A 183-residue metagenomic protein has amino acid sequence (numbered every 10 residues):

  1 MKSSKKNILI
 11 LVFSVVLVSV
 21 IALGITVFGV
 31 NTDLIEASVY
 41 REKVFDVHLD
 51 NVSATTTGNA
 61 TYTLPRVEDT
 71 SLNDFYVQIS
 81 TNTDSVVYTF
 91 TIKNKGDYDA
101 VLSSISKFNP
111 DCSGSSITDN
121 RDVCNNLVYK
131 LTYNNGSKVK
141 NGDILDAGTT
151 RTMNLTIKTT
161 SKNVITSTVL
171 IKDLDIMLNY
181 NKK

Functional and structural regions predicted by a protein language model:
K2-F75, K183: Short, polar/proline-rich extracytoplasmic segments that appear immediately after membrane translocation
V27, D99, L131-N135, T159: Exported/extracytosolic protein signature
F28-T32, F108-S113, M177-K183: Enriched for extracellular/lumenal, surface-exposed ectodomains of secreted and cell-surface proteins
K43-V47, Y88, Y98-S103, N125-L127: Short beta-strand/loop motifs in extracellular/secreted proteins, especially within beta-sandwich accessory domains
N73-I79, V139-L145: Beta-strand-rich interaction surfaces with strong enrichment in secreted/lumenal proteins
S80-S106, I144-K183: C-terminal, structured domain-capping segment
D97-V123: Short acidic, flexible loop segments centered on an aromatic residue
T118-V139: Short beta-strand and strand-turn-strand segments in soluble, beta-rich domains
